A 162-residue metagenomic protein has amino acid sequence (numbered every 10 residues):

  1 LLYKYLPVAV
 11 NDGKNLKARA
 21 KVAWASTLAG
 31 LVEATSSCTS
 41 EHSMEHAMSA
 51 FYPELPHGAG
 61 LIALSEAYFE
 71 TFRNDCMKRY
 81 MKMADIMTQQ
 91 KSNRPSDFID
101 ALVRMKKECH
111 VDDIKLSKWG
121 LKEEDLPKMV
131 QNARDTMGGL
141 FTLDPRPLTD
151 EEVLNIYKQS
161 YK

Functional and structural regions predicted by a protein language model:
L1-A101: Active-site segments that bind and position negatively charged phosphate/pyrophosphate groups
Q90-K162: C-terminal charged capping/lid subdomain of soluble metabolic enzymes
